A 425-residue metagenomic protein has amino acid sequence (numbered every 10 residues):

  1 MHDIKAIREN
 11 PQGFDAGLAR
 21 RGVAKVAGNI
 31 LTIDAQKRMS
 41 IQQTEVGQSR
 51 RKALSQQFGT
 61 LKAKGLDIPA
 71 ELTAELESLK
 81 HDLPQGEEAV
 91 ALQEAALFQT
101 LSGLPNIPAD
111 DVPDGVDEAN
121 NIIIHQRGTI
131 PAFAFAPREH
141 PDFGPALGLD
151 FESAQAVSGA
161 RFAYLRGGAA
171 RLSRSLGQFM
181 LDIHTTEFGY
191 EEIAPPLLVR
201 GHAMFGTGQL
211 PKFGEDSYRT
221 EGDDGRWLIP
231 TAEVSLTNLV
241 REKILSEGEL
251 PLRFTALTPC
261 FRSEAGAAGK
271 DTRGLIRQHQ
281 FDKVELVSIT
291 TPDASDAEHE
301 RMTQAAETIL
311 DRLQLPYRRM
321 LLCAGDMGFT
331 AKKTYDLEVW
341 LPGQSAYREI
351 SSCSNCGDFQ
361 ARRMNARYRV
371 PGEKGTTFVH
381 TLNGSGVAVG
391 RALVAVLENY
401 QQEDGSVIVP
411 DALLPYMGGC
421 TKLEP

Functional and structural regions predicted by a protein language model:
M1-I130: N-terminal alpha-helical targeting/anchoring segments
H125-P425: TRNA-recognition modules of translation machinery and tRNA-sensing kinases, especially anticodon-binding
